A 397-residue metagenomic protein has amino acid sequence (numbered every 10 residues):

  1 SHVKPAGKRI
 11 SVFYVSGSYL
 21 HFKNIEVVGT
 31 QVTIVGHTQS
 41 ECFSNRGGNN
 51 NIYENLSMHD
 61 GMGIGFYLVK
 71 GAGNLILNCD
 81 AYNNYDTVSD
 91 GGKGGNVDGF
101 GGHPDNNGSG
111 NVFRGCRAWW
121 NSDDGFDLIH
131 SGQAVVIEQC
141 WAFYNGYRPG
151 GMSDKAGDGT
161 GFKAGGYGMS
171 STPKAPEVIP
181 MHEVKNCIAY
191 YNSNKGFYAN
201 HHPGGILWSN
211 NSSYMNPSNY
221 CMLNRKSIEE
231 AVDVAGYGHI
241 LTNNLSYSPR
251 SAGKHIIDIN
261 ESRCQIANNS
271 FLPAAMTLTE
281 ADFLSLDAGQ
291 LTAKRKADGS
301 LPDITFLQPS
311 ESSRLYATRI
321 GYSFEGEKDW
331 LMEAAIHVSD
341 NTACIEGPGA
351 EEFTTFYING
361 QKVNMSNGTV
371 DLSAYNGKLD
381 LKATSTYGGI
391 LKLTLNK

Functional and structural regions predicted by a protein language model:
S1, H21-K23, N51-E54, N74-L77 (+7 more regions): All-beta strand scaffolds that present successive hydrophobic residues in beta-strands
K4-F126, A134, E138, P149: Right-handed parallel beta-helix
G29, I34, D60, N83 (+14 more regions): Residues in short coils/turns that link rungs of repeat/solenoid architectures in beta-rich domains
E229-N341, E346-G347: Acidic, glycine- and Ser/Thr-rich low-complexity intrinsically disordered tracts in extracellular/secreted proteins
G347-Q361: Change to "...patches in solvent-exposed regions of secreted, membrane-anchored, or virion-exposed structural
D371-K378: Surface-exposed, short loops/turns at beta-strand junctions within beta-sandwich domains
A383-S385: Conserved structural position at the C-terminal beta-strand of extracellular beta-sandwich adhesion modules
G389-K397: Edge beta-strands of extracellular beta-sandwich domains
